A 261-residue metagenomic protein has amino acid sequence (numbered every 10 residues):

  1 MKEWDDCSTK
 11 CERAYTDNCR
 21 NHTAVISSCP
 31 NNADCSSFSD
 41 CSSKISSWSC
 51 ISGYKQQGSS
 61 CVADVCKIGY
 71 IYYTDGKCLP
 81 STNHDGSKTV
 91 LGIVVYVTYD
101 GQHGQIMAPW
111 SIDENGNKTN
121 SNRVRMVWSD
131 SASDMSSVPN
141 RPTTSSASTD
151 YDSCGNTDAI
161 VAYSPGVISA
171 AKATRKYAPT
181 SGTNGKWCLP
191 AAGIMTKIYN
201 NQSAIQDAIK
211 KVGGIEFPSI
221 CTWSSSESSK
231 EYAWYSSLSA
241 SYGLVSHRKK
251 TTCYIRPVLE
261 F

Functional and structural regions predicted by a protein language model:
M1-C11: Secreted, propeptide-processed cysteine-rich mini-domains
M1-E3, D17-I26, P30-S43, Y54-Q57 (+1 more regions): Extracellular, cysteine-rich, disulfide-stabilized repeat modules with beta-strand cores
D5-C7, S39-C41, Y73-T74, T98-G101 (+1 more regions): Short, ordered beta-strand-loop transition motifs
T9, R13, S27, I45-I51 (+1 more regions): Extracellular cysteine-rich, disulfide-stabilized repeat modules
Y15, A24, F38, C188-P190 (+1 more regions): Conserved short hydrophobic patches within well-ordered secondary structure
D17-R20, I51, Q105-W110, A192 (+1 more regions): Extracellular/lumenal glycan-associated surfaces
G53-K55, C61-T183, K249-F261: Short, compositionally biased
V167, K176, K186, A192-F261: C-terminal, surface-exposed recognition/capping segments
